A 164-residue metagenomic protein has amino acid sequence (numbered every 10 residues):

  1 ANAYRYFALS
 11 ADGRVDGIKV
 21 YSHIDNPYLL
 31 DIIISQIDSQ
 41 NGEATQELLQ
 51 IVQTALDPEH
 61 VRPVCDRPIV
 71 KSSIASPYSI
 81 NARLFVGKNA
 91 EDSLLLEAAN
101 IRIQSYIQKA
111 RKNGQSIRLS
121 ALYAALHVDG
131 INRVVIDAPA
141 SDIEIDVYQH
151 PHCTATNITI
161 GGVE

Functional and structural regions predicted by a protein language model:
A1-Q115: Carbohydrate-recognition loop of C-type lectin domains
L95-E164: An aromatic-glycine-centered, glycine-rich loop/turn in mixed alpha/beta architecture
